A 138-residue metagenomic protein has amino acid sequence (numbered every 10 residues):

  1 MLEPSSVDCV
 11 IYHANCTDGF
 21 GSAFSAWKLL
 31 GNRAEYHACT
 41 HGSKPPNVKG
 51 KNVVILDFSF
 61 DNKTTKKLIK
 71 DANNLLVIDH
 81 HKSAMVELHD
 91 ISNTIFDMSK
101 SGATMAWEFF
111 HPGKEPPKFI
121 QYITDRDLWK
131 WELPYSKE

Functional and structural regions predicted by a protein language model:
M1-K137: Replace "Mg2+/Mn2+-dependent" with "divalent metal-dependent
